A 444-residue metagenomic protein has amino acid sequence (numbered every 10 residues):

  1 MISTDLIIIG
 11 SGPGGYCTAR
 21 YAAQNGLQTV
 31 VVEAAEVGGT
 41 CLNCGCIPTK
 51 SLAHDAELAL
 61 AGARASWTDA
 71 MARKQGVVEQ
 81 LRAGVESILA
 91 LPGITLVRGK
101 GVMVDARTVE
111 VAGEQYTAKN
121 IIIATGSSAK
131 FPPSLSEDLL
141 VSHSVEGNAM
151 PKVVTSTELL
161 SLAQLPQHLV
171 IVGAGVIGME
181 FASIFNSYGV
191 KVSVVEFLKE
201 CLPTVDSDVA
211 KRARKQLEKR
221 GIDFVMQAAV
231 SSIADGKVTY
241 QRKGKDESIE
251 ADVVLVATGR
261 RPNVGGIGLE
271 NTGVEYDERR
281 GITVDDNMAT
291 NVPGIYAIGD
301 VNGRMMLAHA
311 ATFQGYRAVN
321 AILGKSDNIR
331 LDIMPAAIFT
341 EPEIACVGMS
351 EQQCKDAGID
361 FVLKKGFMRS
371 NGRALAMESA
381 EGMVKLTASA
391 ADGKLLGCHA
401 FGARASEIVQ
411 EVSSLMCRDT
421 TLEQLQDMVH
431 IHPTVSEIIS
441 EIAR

Functional and structural regions predicted by a protein language model:
M1-G12, L165-G175: Beta1/beta-strand and adjacent pyrophosphate-binding region of the FAD-binding site in flavoprotein oxidoreductases
I2-T4, R20-L27, V32-L165, L198-L202 (+6 more regions): Glycine-rich flavin
I7-A35, T40, I47, S51-L58 (+3 more regions): Flexible, glycine-rich terminal cap/loop adjacent to redox cofactors in electron-transfer oxidoreductases
I7-I9, G101, Y116-G126, I171-V172 (+3 more regions): Short hydrophobic core segments
G15, G178-M179: N-terminal Rossmann-fold NAD(P) dinucleotide-binding loop
A19, A23, A182, N186-S187: Gly/Ala-rich phosphate-binding loop of Rossmann-like dinucleotide-binding domains, activating on the conserved
T95-R98, V102-E110, Y188-D286: A Rossmann-like FAD-binding core segment of flavoenzymes
S144-P166, S248-A321: FAD-site-proximal beta/loop scaffold in flavoenzymes
